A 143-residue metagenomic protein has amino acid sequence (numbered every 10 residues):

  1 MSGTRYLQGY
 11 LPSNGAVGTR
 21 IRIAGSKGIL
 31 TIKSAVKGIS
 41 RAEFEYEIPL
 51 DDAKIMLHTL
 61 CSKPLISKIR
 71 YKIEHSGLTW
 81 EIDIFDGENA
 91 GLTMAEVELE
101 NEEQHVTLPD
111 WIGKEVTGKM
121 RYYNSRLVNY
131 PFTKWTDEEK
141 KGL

Functional and structural regions predicted by a protein language model:
M1-L143: Phosphate-end processing signature that detects enzymes handling 5′-triphosphorylated RNA and polyphosphate
